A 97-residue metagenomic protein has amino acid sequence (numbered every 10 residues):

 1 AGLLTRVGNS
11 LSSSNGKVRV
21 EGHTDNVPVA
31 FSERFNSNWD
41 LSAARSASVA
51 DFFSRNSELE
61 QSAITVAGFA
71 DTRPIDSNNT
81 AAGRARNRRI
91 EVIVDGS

Functional and structural regions predicted by a protein language model:
A1-S13, H23-S97: Periplasmic OmpA-like peptidoglycan-binding domain that tethers envelope proteins to the cell wall
K17: Extracellular/luminal beta-rich ligand-recognition and adhesion surfaces characterized by aromatic-Gly/Pro-enriched
